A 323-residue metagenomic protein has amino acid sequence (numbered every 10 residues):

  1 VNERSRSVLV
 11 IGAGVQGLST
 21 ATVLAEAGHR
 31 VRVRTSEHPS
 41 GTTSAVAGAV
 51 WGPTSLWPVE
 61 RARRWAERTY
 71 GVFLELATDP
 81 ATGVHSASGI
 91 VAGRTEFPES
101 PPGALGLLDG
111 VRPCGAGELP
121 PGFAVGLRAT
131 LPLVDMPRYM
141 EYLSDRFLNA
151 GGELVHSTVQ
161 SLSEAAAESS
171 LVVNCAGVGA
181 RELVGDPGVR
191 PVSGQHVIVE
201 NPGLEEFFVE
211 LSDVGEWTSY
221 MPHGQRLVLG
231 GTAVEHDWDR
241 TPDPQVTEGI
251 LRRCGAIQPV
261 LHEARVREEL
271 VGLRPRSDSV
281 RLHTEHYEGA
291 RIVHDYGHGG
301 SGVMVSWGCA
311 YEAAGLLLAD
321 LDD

Functional and structural regions predicted by a protein language model:
S7-R32: N-terminal Rossmann-like FAD-binding beta1-loop-alpha1 element of flavoenzymes
S19, A166-R252, A256-R265: Flavin-dependent oxidoreductases
E26-A45: Glycine-rich FAD pyrophosphate-binding loop
G48-F123: Dinucleotide-binding Rossmann-like beta1-alpha1 core, especially the glycine-rich loop that anchors the ADP
P58-R68, G126-Y142, T241-Q245, V305: Short beta-strand to alpha-helix junction loop
V84-A87, L154, P259-V271: A short coil-to-beta-strand element that immediately follows conserved catalytic motifs
F123, L127-S169, C175: Helical element adjacent to the flavin cofactor pocket in flavoenzyme catalytic cores
Y142, A264-D323: C-terminal catalytic lobe of FAD-dependent flavoproteins
